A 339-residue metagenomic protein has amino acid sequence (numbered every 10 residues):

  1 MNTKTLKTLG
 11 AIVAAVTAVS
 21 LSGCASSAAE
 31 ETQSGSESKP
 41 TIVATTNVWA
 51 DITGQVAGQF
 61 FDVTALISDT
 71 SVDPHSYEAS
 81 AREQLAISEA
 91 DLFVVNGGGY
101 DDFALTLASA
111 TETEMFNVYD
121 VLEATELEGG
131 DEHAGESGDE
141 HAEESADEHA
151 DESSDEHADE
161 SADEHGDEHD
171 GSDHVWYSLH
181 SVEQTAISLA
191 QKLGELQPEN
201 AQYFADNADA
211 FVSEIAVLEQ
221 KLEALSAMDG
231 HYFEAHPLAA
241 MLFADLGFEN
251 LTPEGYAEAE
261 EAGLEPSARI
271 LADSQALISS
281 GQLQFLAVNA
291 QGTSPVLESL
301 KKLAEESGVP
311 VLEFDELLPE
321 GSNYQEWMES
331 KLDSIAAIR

Functional and structural regions predicted by a protein language model:
N2-R339: Extracytoplasmic metal-acquisition and chelation regions
